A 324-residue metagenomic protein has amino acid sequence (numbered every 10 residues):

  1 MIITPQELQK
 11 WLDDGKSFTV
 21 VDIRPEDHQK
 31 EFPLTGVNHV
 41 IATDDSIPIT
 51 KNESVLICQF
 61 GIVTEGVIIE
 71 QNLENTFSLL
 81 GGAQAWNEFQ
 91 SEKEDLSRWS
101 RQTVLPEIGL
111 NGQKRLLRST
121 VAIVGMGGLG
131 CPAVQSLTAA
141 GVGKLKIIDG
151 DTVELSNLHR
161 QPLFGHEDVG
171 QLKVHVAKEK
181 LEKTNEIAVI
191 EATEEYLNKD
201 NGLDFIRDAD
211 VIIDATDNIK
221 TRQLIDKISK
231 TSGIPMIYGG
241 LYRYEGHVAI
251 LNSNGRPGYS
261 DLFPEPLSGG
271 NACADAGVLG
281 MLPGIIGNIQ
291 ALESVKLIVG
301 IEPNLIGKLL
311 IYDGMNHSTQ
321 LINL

Functional and structural regions predicted by a protein language model:
M1-T4, K10-D13, S17-T19, I23-E53 (+3 more regions): Adenine nucleotide-associated cytosolic modules
